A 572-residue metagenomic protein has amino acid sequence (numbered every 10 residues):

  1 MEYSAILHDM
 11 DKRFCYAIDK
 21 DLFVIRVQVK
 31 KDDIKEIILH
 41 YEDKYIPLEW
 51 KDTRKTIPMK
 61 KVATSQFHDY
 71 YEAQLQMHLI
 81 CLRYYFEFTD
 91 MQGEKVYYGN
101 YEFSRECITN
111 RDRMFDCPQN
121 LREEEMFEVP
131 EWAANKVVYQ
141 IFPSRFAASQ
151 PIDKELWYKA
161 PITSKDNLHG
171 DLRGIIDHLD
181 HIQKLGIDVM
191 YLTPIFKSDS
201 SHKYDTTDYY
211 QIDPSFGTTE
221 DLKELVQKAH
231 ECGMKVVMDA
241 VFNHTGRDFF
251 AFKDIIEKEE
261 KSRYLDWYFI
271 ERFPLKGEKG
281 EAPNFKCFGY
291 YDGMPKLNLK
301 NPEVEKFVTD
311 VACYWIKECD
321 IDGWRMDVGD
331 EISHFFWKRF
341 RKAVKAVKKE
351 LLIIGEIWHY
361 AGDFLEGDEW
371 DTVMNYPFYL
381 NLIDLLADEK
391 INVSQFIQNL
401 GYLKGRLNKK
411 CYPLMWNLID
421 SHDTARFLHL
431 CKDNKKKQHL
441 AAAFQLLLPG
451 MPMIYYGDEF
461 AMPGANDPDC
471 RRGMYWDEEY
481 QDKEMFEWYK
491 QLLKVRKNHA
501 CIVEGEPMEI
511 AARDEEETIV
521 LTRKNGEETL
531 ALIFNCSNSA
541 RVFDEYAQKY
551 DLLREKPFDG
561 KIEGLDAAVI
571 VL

Functional and structural regions predicted by a protein language model:
M1-V24, I46-V138, A148-T163, N167: The feature marks proteins involved in alpha-glucan
V24-R26, I510-Y546: Carbohydrate-binding surface patches
V27, I141, I182, L192 (+11 more regions): Conserved, mostly hydrophobic/aromatic
V29-K31, L82, F558-L572: C-terminal beta-strand-rich structural cap/linker in extracellular carbohydrate-active enzymes
K136, F142-D188, I195-C313, K317-E318 (+2 more regions): Substrate-binding/active-site clefts of carbohydrate-active enzymes
V137-Y139, M190-L192, V236-M238, W324 (+4 more regions): Hydrophobic faces of well-ordered beta-strands that scaffold small-molecule active sites in alpha/beta enzyme cores
S144, E366-D368, T372, P413-D420 (+2 more regions): Aromatic/acidic polysaccharide-binding cleft in carbohydrate-active enzymes
V226-M234, F249-E259, K317, D327-K410 (+3 more regions): Active-site-proximal helices and loops of the catalytic beta/alpha 8
